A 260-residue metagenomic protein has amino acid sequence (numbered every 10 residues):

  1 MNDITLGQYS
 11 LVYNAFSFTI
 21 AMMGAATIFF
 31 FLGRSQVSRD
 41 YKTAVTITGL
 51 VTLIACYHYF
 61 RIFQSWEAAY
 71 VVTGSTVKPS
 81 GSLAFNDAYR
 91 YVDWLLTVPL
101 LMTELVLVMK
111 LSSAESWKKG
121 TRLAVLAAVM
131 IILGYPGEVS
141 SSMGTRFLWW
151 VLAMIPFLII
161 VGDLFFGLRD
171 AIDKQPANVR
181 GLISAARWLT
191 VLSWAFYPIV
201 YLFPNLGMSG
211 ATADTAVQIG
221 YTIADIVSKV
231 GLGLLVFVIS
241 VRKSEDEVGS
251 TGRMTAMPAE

Functional and structural regions predicted by a protein language model:
M1-M23: Hydrophobic transmembrane alpha-helical segments in integral membrane proteins
L6-L11, K78-L95, A216-I223: Short aromatic-rich membrane-water interface segments that cap or initiate transmembrane helices in multi-pass membrane
M22, A44-S65, A195-P204: Hydrophobic alpha-helical transmembrane segments of multi-pass membrane proteins
A25-F29, E104, L133-G137, P156-A177 (+1 more regions): Alpha-helical transmembrane segments in multipass membrane proteins, preferentially the mid-helix core
T27-F31, R90-L123, A128-I131, Y135-V139: Internal transmembrane alpha-helix with an interfacial aromatic "cap," most often the third helix
C56-Y89, E138-S141: Helix-loop junctions on the outward
W117-R122, F147, L168-L192, D214: Membrane-helix boundary/juxtamembrane motif in polytopic membrane proteins
D163-G167, A185-E260: C-terminal transmembrane-bundle signature of multipass membrane proteins, characterized by strong activation on
